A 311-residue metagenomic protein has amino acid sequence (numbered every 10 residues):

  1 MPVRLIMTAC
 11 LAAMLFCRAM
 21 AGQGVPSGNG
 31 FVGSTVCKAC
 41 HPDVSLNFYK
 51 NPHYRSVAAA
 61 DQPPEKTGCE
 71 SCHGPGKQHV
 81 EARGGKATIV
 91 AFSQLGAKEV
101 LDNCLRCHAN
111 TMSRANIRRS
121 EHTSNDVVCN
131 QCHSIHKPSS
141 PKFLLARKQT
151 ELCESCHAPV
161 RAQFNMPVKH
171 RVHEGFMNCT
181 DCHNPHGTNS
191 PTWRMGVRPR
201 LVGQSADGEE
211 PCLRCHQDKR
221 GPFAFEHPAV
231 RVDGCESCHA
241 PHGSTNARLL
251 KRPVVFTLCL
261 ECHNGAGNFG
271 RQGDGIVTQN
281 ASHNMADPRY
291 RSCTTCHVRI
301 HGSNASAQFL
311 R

Functional and structural regions predicted by a protein language model:
M1-V3: N-terminal secretory signal peptides that target proteins for export/translocation
I6-R18: Bacterial N-terminal signal peptides
R18-R311: Short sequence/structural segments immediately N-terminal
